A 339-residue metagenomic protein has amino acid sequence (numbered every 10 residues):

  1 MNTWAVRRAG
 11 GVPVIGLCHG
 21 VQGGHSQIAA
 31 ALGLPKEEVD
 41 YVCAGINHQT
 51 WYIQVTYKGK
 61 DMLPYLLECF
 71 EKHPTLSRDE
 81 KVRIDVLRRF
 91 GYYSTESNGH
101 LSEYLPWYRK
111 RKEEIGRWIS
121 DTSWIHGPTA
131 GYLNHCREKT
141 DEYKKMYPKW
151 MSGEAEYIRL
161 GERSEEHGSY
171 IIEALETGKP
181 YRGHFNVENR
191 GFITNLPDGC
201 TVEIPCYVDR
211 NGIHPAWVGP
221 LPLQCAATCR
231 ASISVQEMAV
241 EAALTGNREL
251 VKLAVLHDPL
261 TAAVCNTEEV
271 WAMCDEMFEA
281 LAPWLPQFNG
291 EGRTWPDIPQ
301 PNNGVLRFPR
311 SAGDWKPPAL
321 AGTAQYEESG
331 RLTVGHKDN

Functional and structural regions predicted by a protein language model:
M1-T3, G20-G23, N47: Gly/Ser/Thr-rich loops at beta-strand to alpha-helix junctions that form or flank small-molecule/cofactor-binding
M1-V12: Rossmann-fold NAD(P)-binding glycine/threonine-rich loop
N2-T3, H25, W271-C274: Generic structural marker for isolated residues within well-ordered, non-membrane alpha-helices of soluble domains
V12-C43: Catalytic or ion-translocation cores adjacent to nucleophile or general acid/base/metal-coordination motifs in diverse
G33-H336: Long, compositionally biased stretches enriched for glycine and/or charged residues
N339: Cysteine-centered metal-binding/redox modules
